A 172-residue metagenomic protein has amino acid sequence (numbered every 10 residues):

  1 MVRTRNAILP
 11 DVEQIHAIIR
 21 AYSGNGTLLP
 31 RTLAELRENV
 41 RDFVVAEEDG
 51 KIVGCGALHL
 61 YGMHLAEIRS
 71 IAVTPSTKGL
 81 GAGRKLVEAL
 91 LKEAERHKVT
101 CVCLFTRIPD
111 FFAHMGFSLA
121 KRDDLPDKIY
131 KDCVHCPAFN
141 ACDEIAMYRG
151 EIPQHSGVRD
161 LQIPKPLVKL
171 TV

Functional and structural regions predicted by a protein language model:
V2-I15: A short beta-loop-alpha structural element at the N-terminal edge of CoA-dependent acyl/N-acetyltransferase catalytic
D11, H64, R107-I108: A generic "binding-loop/recognition-motif" signal
I15-H16, F112: Hydrophobic pocket/interface hotspot
I18-P30: Helix-loop element at the rim of GNAT/NAT acetyltransferase active sites that forms part of the acceptor-substrate
P30-D42, E47-E48, G54-A72: A conserved beta-strand-loop-helix scaffold within acyl/acetyltransferase catalytic domains
V73, G79-A94, L104: Conserved acetyl-CoA-binding loop-helix of GNAT-fold acetyltransferases
T100, T106-V134, A138: Conserved active-site alpha-helix within GNAT-family acetyltransferase domains
L125-V172: C-terminal "cap" of GNAT-fold acetyltransferases
